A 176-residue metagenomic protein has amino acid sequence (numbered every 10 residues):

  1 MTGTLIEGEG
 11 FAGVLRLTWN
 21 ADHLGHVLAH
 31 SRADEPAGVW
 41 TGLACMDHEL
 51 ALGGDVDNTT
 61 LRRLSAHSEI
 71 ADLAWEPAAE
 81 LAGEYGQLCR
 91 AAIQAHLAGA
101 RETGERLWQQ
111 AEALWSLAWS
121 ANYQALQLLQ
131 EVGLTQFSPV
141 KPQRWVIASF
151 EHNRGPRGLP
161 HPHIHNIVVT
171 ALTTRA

Functional and structural regions predicted by a protein language model:
M1-A176: Intrinsically disordered, flexible peripheral segments
